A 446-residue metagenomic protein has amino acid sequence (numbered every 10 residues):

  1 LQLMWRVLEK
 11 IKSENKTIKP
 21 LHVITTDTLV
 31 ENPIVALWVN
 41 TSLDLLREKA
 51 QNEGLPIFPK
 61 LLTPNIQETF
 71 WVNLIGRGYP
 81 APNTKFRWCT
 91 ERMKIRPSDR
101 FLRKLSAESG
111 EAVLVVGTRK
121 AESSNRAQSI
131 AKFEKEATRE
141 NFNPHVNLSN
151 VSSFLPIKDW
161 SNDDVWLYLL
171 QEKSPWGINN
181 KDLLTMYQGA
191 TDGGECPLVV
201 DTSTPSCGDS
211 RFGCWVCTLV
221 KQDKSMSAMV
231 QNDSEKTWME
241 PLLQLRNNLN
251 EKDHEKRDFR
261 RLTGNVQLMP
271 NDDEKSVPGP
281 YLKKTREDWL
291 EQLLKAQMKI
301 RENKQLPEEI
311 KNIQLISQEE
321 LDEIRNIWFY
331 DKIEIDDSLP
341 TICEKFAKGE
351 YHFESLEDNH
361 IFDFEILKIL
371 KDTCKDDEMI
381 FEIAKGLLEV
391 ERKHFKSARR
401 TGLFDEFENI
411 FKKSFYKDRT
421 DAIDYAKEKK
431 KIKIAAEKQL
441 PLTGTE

Functional and structural regions predicted by a protein language model:
L1-E446: Nucleotide-activated chemistry modules centered on ATP-dependent adenylation/adenylyltransferase
